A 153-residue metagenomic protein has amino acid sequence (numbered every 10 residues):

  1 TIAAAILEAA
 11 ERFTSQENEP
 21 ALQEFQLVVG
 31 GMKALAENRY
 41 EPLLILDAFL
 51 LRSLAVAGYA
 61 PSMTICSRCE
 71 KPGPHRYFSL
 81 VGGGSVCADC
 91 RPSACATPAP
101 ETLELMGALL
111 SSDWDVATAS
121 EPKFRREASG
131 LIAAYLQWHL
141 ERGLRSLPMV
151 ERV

Functional and structural regions predicted by a protein language model:
T1-V153: Non-catalytic alpha-helical scaffolds and adjoining flexible linkers that form interface surfaces for assembly
